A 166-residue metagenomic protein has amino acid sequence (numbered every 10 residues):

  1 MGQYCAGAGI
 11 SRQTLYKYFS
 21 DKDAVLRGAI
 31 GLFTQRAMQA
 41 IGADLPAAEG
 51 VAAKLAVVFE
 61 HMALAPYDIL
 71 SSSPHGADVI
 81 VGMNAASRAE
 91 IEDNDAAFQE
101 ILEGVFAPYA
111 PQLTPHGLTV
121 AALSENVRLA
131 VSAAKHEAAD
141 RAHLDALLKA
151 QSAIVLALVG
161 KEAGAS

Functional and structural regions predicted by a protein language model:
Q3, G7, K17, A24-P46 (+7 more regions): Alpha-helical structural segments
Q13: Key DNA-contact positions within bacterial/archaeal DNA-binding proteins
M38, G42, P46, S71-H75 (+3 more regions): Short, flexible helix-adjacent loops and helix caps
A53-V57, A65-A89: Amphipathic alpha-helical segments used for helix-helix packing
A56, E60, E103, G117-R128: Short, well-structured alpha-helical segments
L64-D68, G104, P108, S124-L144 (+1 more regions): Amphipathic C-terminal alpha-helical segment
A85-P111, A121-E125: Amphipathic alpha-helical packing segments from all-alpha helical-bundle domains
